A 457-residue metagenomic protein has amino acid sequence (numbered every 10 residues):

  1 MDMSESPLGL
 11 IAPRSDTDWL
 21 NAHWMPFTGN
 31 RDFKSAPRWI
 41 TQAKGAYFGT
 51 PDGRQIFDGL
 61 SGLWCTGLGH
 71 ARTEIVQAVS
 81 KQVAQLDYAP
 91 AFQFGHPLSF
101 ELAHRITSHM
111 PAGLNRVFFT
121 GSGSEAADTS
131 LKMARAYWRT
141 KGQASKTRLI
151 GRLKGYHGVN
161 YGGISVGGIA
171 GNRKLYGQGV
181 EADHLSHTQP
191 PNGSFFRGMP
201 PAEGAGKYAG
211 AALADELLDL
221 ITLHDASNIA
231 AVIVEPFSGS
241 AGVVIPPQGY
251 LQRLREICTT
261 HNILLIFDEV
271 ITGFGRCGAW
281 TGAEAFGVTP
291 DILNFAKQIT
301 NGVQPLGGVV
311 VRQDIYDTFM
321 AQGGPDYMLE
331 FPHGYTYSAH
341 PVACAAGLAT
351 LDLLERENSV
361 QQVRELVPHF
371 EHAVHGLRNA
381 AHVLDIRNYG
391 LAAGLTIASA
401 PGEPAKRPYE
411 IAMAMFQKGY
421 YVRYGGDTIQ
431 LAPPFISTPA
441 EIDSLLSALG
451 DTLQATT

Functional and structural regions predicted by a protein language model:
D2-T457: Conserved N-terminal phosphate-binding loop of PLP-dependent enzymes in the Aspartate aminotransferase
